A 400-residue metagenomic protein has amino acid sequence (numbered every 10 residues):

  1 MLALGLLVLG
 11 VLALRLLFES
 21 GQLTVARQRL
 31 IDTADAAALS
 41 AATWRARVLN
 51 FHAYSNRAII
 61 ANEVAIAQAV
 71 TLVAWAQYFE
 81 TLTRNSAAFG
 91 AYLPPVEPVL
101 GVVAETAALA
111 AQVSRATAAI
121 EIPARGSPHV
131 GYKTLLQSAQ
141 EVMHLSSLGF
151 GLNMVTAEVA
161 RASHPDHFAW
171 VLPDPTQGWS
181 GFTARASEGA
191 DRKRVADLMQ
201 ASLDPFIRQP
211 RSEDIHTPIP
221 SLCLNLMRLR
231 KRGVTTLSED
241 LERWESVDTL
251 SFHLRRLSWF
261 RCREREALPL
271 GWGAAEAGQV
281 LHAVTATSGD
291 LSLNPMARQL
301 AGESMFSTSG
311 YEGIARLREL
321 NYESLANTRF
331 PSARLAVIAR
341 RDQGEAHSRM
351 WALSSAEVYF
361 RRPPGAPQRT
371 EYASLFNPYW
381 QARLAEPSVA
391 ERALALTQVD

Functional and structural regions predicted by a protein language model:
M1-A74: Alpha-helical assembly-interface signal, strongest on the long, hydrophobic N-terminal helix that forms
A61-D400: Long, compositionally biased low-complexity segments
